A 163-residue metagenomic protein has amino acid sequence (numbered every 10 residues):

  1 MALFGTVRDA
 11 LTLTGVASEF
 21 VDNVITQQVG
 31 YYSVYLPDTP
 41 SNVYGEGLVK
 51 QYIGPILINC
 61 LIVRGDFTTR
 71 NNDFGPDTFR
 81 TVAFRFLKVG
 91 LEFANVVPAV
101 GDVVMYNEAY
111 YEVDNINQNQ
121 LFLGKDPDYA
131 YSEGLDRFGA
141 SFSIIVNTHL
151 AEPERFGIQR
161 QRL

Functional and structural regions predicted by a protein language model:
M1-T81, R85, P127-L163: N-terminal disorder-to-order initiation segments that are Gly/Lys/Arg-biased and fold into the first beta/loop/alpha
Y52-I56, V103-E112: Short coil-to-beta-strand transition motifs
V82-V96: Short alpha-helix capping/helix-loop boundary micro-motifs
F86-G90, Y110, N117-Q120: Short, flexible loop/turn elements at secondary-structure junctions
N95-P98, M105: Short, well-ordered loop/turn sites that connect or cap secondary structure elements
V100-G101, L123-D128: Noncatalytic linker/hinge segments flanking ATPase motor cores
I116-G124, R155: Short, conserved beta-turn/loop elements at beta-strand boundaries and strand-helix junctions
